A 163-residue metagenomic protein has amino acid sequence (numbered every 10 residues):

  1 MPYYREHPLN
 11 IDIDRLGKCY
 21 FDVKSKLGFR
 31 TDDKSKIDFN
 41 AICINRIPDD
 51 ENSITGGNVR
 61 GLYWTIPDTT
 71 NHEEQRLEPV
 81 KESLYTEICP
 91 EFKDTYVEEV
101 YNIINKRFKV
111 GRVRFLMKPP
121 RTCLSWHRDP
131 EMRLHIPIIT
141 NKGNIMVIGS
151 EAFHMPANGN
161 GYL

Functional and structural regions predicted by a protein language model:
M1-V100: Non-heme Fe(II)/2-oxoglutarate
D38, R112-F115, H135, M146-V147: A structural signal for short, well-ordered beta-strand segments and their strand-loop junctions that often border
E99-P120: A short glycine-rich, His/Asp/Glu-containing loop-to-beta-strand
M117, R128-N144: Short, conserved beta-strand element in jelly-roll/cupin
P119-R121, N158-G159: Tight coil/turn sites that cap or link beta-strands
P137-N158: A short beta-strand-loop-beta hairpin characteristic of the jelly-roll/cupin
G161-L163: Contiguous ligand/interfacial binding patches
